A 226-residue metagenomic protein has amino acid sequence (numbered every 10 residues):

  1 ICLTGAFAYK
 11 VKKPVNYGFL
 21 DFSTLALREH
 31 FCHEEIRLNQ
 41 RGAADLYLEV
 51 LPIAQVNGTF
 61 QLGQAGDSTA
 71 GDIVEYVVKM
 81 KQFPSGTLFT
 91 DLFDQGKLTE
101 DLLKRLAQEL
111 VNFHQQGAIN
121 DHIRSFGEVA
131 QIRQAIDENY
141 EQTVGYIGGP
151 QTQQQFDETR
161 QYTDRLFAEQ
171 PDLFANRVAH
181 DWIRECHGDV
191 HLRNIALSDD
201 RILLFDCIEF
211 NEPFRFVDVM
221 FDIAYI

Functional and structural regions predicted by a protein language model:
C2-T4: Conserved ATP phosphate-binding architecture of protein kinases
F7, A44-L46, Y76: Short glycine-/polar-rich loops that comprise or flank the Walker A/P-loop and associated switch/sensor motifs
F7-K13: Conserved catalytic cores of phosphodiester-cleaving nucleases, focusing on short active-site segments
V15-N16, A54-Q55: Regulatory and interdomain segments flanking nucleotide-handling catalytic cores in signaling/defense enzymes
F19-A26, Q61-G71, V78-H191, A196-Y225: ATP-dependent phospho-/nucleotidyl transfer catalytic cores
A26-R37: AlphaC helix of the eukaryotic protein kinase fold
I36-A43, Q116-G117: Structural motif at the C-terminus of the N-lobe alphaC helix and the adjacent alphaC-beta4 loop of the Hanks-type
G42-I53: Conserved HxN/HPN-centered segment at the entrance to the catalytic loop of eukaryotic protein kinase-like domains
